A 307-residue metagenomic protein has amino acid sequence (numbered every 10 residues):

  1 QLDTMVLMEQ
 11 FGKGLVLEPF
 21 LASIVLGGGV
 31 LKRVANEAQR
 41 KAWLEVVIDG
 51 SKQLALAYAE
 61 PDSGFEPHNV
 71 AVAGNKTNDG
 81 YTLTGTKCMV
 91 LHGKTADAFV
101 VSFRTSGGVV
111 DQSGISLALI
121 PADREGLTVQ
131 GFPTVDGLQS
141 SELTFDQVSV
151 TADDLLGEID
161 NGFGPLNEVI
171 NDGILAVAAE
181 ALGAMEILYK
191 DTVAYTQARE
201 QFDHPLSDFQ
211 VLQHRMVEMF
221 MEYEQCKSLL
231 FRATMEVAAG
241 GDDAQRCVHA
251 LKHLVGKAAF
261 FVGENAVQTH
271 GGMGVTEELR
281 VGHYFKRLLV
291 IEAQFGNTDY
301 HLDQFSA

Functional and structural regions predicted by a protein language model:
Q1-E18, L26, V34-Q39, V46 (+3 more regions): Alpha-helical interface subdomain recognition
V30-V34, L56: Flexible, glycine-rich active-site loops centered on histidine and acidic residues that chelate a metal or position
R33-A35, N75, V101-R104, L119-A122 (+2 more regions): Short beta-strand-to-turn element immediately C-terminal to the catalytic PLP-Schiff-base lysine in fold type I
W43-E45, D62, A71-A73, K87-L91 (+2 more regions): A generic local secondary-structure boundary/capping motif
G50-A59: A short, Trp-centered hydrophobic/proline-enriched beta-strand micro-motif
F65, N69-A71, V90, P121-L155: Flexible, small-/acidic-enriched active-site or ligand-binding loops
N78-T82, A98, S140: A generic structural signal for beta-strand entry/edge sites
T84-T128: A short core secondary-structure module
